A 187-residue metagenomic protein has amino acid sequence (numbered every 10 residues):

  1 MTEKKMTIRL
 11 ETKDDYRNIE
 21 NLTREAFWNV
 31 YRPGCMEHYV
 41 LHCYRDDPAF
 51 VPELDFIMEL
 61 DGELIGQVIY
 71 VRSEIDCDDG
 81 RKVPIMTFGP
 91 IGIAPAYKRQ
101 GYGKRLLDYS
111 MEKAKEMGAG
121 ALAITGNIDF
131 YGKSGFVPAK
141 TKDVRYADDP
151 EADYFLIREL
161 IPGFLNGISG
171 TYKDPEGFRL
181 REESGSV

Functional and structural regions predicted by a protein language model:
T7-I19: A short beta-loop-alpha structural element at the N-terminal edge of CoA-dependent acyl/N-acetyltransferase catalytic
E20, F27-I69, E74: Active-site rim helix/loop that mediates acceptor-substrate recognition in acyltransferases
D61-G62, A96, E159-F164: Short loop segments at secondary-structure junctions
E74-V83: A short, polar/charged loop-to-alpha-helix boundary motif
P90-K98: A short, internal acetyl-CoA/4′-phosphopantetheine-binding micro-motif in the GNAT/acyltransferase core
Y97-Y109, A119: Conserved acetyl-CoA pyrophosphate-binding loop and the N-cap/start of the following alpha-helix in GNAT-like
E116-G120, T125-E151: Conserved active-site alpha-helix within GNAT-family acetyltransferase domains
R145-V187: C-terminal "cap" of GNAT-fold acetyltransferases
